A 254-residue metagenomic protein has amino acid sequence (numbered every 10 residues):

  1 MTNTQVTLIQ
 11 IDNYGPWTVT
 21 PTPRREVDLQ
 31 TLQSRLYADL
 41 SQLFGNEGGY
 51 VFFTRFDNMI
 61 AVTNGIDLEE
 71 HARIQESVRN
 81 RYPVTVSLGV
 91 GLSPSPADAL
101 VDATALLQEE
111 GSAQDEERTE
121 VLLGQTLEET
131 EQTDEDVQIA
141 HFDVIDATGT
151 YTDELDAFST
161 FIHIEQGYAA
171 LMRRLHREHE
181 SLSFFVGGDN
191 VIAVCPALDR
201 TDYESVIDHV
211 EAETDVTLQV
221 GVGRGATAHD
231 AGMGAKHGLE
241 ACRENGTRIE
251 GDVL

Functional and structural regions predicted by a protein language model:
M1-L254: Regulatory and interdomain segments flanking nucleotide-handling catalytic cores in signaling/defense enzymes
